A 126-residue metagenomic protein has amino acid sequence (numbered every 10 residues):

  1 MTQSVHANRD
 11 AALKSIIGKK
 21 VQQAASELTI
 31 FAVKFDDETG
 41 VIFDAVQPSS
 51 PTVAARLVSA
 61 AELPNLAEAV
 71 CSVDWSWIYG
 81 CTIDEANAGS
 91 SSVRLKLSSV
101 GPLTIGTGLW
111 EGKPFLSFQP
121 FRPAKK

Functional and structural regions predicted by a protein language model:
T2-K126: Surface-exposed, interaction-prone regions used to assemble/regulate multi-protein complexes
